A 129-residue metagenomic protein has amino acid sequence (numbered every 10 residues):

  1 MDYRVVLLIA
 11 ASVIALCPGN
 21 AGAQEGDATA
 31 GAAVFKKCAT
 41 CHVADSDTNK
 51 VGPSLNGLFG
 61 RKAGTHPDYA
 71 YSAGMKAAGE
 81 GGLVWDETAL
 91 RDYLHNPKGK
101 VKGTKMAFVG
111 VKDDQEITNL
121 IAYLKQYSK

Functional and structural regions predicted by a protein language model:
M1-V5: Positively charged n-region of N-terminal signal peptides that target proteins for export
L7-C17: Bacterial N-terminal signal peptides
G19-F35: Electrostatic cytochrome c docking/interface patches
G31, F35-A44, L120: The canonical Cys-X-X-Cys-His
K37, V51, K102-T104: Envelope-exposed proteins and targeting segments
A44-S46, G57, R61-T88, F108-T118: Electron-transfer interface patches adjacent to heme c in soluble/periplasmic c-type cytochromes and di-/multiheme
K50-N56: Short cysteine/histidine-rich zinc-coordinating motifs and their immediately flanking basic loops
V84-K129: C-terminal capping alpha-helices of c-type cytochrome domains
